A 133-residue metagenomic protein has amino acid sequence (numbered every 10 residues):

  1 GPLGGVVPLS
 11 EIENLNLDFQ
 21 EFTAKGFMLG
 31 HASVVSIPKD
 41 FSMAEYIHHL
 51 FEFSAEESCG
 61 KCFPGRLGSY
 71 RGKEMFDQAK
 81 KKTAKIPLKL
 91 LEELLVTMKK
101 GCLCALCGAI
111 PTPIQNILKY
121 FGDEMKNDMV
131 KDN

Functional and structural regions predicted by a protein language model:
G1-N133: Redox cofactor-anchoring modules in respiratory/redox and cofactor-processing assemblies
